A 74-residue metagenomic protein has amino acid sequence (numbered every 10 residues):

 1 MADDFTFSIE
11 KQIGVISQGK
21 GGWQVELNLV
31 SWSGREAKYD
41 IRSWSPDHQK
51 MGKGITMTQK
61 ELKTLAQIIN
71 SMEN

Functional and structural regions predicted by a protein language model:
M1-N74: Positively charged, low-complexity terminal tracts and the immediately adjacent first secondary-structure elements
